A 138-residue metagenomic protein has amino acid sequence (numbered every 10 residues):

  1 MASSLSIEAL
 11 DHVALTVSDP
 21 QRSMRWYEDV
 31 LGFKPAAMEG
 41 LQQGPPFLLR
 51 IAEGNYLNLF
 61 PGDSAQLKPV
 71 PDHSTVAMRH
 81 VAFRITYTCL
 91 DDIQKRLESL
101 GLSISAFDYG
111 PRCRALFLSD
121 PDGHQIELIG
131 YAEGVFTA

Functional and structural regions predicted by a protein language model:
M1-R22, V81, A132-A138: N-terminal beta-strand motif that seeds the catalytic metal site of vicinal oxygen chelate
A2-L5, E28, H73: Structural motif
A2-S6, Q94-A138: Vicinal oxygen chelate
A9-S18, F47-I51, P69-R96, R114-S119: Vicinal oxygen chelate
T16-P61: Core segments of cupin and vicinal oxygen chelate
R25, D29, D91-S99: Replace "anionic and nucleotidyl ligands
Q43-G44, S64-V70, I104, F136-A138: A short, acidic/glycine-rich surface segment
P61-S64, G130-Y131: Acetyl-CoA-dependent GNAT
